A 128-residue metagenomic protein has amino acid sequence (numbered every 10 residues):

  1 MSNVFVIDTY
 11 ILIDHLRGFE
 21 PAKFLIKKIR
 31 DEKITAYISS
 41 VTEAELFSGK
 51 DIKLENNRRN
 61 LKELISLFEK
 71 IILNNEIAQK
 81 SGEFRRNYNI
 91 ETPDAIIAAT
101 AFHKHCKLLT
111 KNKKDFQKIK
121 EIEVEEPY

Functional and structural regions predicted by a protein language model:
M1-I38, S48-K62: Short, well-structured N-terminal submotif of metal-dependent ribonuclease cores
M1-S2, A98, H103-Y128: Acidic, PIN/NYN-like endoribonuclease modules and their adjacent C-terminal/linker elements
I7-D8, D14, I38-S39, I90-E91 (+2 more regions): Histidine- and aromatic-rich ligand-binding microenvironments
D8-T9, L46, S81, A101 (+1 more regions): Generic structural signal for small/hydrophobic residues in well-ordered secondary structure, especially within
I11-L12, T42, I77, I96-I97 (+1 more regions): Alpha-helix capping/helix-boundary segments
L12-I13, A44-F47, Q117, E125: Nucleotide phosphate-binding site architecture
L16-R17, K50, R85, K120 (+1 more regions): Short, flexible helix/strand-to-coil boundary loops that buttress conserved ligand/catalytic motifs in alpha/beta
K70-K111: Active-site neighborhoods of divalent-metal-dependent phosphate/nucleic-acid chemistry enzymes
